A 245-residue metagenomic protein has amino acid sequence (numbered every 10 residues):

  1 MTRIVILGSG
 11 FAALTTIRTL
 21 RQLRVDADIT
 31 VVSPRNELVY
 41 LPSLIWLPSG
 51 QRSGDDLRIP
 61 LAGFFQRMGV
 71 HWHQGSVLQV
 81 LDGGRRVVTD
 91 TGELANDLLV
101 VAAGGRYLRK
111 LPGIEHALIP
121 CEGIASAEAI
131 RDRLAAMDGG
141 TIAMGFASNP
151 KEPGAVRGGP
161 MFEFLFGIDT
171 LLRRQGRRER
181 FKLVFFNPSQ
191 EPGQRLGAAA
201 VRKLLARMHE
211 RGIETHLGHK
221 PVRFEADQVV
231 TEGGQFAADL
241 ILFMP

Functional and structural regions predicted by a protein language model:
M1, G139-G140, R180, G218: Phosphate-coordination loops involved in phosphoryl transfer and adenosine-cofactor binding
T2-H71, K151-R195: Beta1-alpha1 glycine-rich phosphate/pyrophosphate-binding loop at the start of Rossmann-like nucleotide-binding domains
R3, D97, G140, A237-D239: Conserved acidic residues
V5-L7, V100, A143, L242: Structural motif
D26-T30, M68-V87, L94, D169-P245: A Rossmann-like FAD-binding core segment of flavoenzymes
S33-R35, V39-S43, R67, W72 (+4 more regions): Residue-level signal for pocket-adjacent positions within structured domains
G69-E163, G167-G176: FAD-binding core/adjacent interface of flavoenzyme oxidoreductases
